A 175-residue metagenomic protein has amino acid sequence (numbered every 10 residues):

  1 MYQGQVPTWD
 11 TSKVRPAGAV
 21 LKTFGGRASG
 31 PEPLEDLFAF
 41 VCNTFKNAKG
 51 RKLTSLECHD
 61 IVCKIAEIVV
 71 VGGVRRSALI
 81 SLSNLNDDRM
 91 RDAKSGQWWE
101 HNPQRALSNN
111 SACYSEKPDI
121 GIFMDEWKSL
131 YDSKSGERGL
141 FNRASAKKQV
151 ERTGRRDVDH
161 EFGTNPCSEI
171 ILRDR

Functional and structural regions predicted by a protein language model:
M1-W9, P16-R175: Conserved catalytic cores of very large enzyme subunits
